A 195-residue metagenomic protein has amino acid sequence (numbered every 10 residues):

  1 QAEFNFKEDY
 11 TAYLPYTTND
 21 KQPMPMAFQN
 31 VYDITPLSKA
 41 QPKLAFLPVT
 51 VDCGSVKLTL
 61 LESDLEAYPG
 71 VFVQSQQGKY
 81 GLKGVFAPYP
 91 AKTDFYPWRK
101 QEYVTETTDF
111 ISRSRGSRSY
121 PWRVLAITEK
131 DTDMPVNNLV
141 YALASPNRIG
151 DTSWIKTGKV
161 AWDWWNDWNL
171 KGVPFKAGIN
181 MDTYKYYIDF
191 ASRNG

Functional and structural regions predicted by a protein language model:
Q1-N147: N-terminal accessory beta-strand-rich subdomains and adjacent acidic, glycine-rich linkers that precede catalytic cores
I111-N194: An acidic-aromatic substrate-binding cleft motif
